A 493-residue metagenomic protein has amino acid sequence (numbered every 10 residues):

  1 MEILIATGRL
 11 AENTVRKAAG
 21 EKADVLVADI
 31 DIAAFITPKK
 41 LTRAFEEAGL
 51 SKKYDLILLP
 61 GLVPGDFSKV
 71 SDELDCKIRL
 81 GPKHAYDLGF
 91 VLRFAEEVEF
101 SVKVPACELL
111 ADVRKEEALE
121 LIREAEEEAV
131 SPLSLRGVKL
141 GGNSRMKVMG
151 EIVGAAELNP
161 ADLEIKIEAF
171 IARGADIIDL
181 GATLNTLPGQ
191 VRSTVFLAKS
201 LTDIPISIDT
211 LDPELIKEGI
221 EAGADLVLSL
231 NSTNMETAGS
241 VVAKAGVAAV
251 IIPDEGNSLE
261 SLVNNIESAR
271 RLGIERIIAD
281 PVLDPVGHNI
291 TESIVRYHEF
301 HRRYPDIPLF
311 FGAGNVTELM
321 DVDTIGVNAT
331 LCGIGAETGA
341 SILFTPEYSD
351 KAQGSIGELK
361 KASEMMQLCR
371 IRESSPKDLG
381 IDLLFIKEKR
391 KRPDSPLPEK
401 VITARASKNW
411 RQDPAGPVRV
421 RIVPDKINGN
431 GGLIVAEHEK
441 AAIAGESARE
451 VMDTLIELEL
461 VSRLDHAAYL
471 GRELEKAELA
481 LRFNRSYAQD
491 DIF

Functional and structural regions predicted by a protein language model:
M1, F90-A161, R419-I422, S486-F493: N-terminal amphipathic alpha-helix/helix-capping segment at the start of soluble metabolic enzymes
L4, A11-A23, L80, A245-K387: Catalytic alpha/beta core domains of metabolic enzymes, predominantly
I36-K39, L62-K69, A129-V130, G137 (+6 more regions): Active-site-adjacent beta->alpha loops and helix N-cap segments on the catalytic face of soluble alpha/beta enzymes
L58-L59, I78-L80, M146-G154, I178-L180 (+6 more regions): Hydrophobic faces of well-ordered beta-strands that scaffold small-molecule active sites in alpha/beta enzyme cores
V70-D75, L135, N143-S144, V148 (+4 more regions): Alpha-helix-loop-beta-strand connector modules within alpha/beta enzyme cores
A106-D112, I122-R145, V153, N231-T291 (+1 more regions): Conserved anion-binding
N143-I165, L228-S229, D254-L259, V316-I325: Active-site mouth loops of central-metabolism enzymes
Q412-F493: Extended hydrophobic packing segments that form well-structured cores
